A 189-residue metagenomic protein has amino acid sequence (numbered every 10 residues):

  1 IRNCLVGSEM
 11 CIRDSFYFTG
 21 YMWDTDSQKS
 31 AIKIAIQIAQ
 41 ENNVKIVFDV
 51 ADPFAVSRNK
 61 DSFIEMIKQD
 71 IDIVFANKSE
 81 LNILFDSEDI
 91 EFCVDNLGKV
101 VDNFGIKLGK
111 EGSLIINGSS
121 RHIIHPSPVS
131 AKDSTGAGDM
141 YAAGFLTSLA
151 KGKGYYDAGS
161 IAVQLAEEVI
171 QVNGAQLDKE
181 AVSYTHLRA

Functional and structural regions predicted by a protein language model:
I1-I12, H186-A189: Single conserved hydrophobic/aromatic residue that forms the stacking wall/gate of nucleotide- or nucleobase-binding
N3, I73, N82, N103-G105: A residue-level structural signature of the nucleotidyltransferase/glycosyltransferase Rossmann-like core
C4, E9, M66-I67, L97: Structural alpha-helical scaffold elements that stabilize or flank donor/cofactor-binding regions in carbohydrate
C4, Q28, I32, G138: Short, conserved glycine- and acidic-residue-centered signature motifs in active-site or ligand-binding loops
E9, D14, D72, D102: Conserved acidic residues
S15-F92, G112: Conserved beta-alpha-beta core of the PfkB/ribokinase-like small-molecule kinase fold
Q37-E41, D61, D89-R188: Conserved phosphate-binding/catalytic region of the ribokinase-like
